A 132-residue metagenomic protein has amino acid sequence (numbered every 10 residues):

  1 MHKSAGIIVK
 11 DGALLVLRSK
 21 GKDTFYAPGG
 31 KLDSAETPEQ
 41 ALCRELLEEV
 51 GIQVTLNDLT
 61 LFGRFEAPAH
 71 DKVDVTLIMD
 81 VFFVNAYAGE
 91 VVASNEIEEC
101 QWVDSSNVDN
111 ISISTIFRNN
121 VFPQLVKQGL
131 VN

Functional and structural regions predicted by a protein language model:
M1-A27: N-terminal strand-loop-strand
H2, F65-E90: Active-site-adjacent beta-strand/loop module that shapes the phosphate/pyrophosphate-binding cleft
D11-A13, N85-E90, S105-N107: Short loop segments at secondary-structure junctions
V16, V81-F83, W102: Conserved hydrophobic/aromatic beta-strand scaffold that supports enzyme active sites
F25-G29, V103-S105: A short, polar/proline- and glycine-enriched secondary-structure boundary/capping micro-motif
P28-F62: The catalytic Nudix box helix
V92-Q124: NUDIX/MutT-family hydrolases
